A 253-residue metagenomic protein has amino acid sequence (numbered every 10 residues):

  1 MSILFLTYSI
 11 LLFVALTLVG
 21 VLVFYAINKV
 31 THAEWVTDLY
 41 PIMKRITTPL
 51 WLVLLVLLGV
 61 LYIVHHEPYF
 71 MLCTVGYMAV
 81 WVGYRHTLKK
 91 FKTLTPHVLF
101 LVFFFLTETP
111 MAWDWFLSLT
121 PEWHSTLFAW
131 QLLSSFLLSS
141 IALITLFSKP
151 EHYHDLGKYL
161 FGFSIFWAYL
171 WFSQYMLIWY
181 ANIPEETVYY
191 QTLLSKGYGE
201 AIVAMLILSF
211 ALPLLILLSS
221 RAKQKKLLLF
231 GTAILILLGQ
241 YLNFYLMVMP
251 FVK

Functional and structural regions predicted by a protein language model:
S2-L6: Short, hydrophobic transmembrane alpha-helix segments
Y8-F91: Transmembrane-helix bundle segments that line or gate the permeation/cavity pathway in multi-pass membrane proteins
L16, A204-L215: Hydrophobic alpha-helical transmembrane segments
I27-H32, H86-K89, L146-P150, L215-A222: Structural signal for the C-terminal ends of transmembrane alpha-helices and the immediately following loop
H66-M205: Long, contiguous internal "core" modules enriched in hydrophobic/ aromatic residues
T120-H124, I183, R221-L227, M247-K253: Extracellular/periplasmic helix-loop-helix junctions in multi-pass membrane proteins
Y169, P213, F244: Hydrophobic, well-ordered secondary-structure elements that form the walls of internal hydrophobic environments
L227-L238: Central hydrophobic cores of alpha-helical transmembrane segments in multi-pass integral membrane proteins
